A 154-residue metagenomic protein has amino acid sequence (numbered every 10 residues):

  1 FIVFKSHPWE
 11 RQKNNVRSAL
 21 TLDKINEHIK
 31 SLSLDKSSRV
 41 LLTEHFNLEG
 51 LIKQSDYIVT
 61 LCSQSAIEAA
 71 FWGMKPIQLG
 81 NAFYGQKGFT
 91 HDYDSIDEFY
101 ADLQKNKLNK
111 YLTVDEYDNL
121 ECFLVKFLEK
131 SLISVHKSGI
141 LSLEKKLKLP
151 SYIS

Functional and structural regions predicted by a protein language model:
F1-E44: Catalytic donor nucleotide-activated moiety binding site of glycosyltransferases and closely related
F1-H7, S37-E44, P76-N81, D94-F99 (+1 more regions): Low-complexity, flexible helical/coil segments
P8-D23, D56-T60, N109-L132: A broadly tuned preference for mixed-charge, low-complexity surface segments
R17-T21, P76, D92-D94: Short secondary-structure boundary/capping segments
N26-K30, A66-A69, F83-Q86, A101-K105 (+1 more regions): Glycine-rich loops and low-complexity Gly/Arg-rich segments that provide flexible linkers or classic glycine-based
S33-K36, C62, K107: Alpha-helix capping/termination and helix-coil
E44-H91: A donor-sugar binding/catalytic signature common to diverse glycosyltransferases and related nucleotide-sugar
F89-S154: Leloir-type glycosyltransferase catalytic cores
